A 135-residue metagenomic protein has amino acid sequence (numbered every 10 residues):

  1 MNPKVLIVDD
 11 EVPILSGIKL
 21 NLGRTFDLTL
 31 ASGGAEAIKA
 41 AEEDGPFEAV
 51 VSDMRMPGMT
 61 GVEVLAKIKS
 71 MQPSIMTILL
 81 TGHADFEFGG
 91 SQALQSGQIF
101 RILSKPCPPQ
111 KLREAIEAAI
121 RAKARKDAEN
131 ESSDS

Functional and structural regions predicted by a protein language model:
D9, D53, T81: Active-site residues of response regulator receiver
V12-L30, G97: Two-component/phosphorelay signaling modules centered on CheY-like receiver
L30-K39, G61: Helix N-cap/capping motif at the beta->alpha junctions
K39, V62-S74: Short amphipathic alpha-helix used as the core "switch/output" element in two-component signaling
G45-V51: Active-site beta3 strand of CheY-like receiver
M56: Receiver (REC) domain active-site loop signature in two-component systems and cognate sites in sensor histidine kinases
E63, A84-I102, E114: Alpha4 helix (beta4-alpha4-beta5 surface) of REC/receiver domains from two-component response regulators
S104-I120: C-terminal output helix
